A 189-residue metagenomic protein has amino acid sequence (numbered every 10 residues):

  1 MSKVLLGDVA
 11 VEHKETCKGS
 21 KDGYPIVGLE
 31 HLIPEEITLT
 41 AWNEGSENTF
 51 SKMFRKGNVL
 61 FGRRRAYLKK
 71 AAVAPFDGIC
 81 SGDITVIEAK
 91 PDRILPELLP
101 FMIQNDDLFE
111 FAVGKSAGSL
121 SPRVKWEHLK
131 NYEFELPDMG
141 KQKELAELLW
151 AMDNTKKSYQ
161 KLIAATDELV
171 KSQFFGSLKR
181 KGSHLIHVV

Functional and structural regions predicted by a protein language model:
M1-C17, N131-A146, N154, L162-V189: Non-catalytic DNA-recognition/assembly elements of restriction-modification systems
V4-C17, D22-K56, V189: Sequence-specific dsDNA recognition surfaces
F50-K52, V59-Q104: A short beta-sheet element
R64, G78-T85, A117-G140: A short glycine-rich beta-alpha junction/loop motif
K157: Conserved glycine-bearing catalytic or ligand-binding loops at nucleotide- and phosphate-handling centers of large
